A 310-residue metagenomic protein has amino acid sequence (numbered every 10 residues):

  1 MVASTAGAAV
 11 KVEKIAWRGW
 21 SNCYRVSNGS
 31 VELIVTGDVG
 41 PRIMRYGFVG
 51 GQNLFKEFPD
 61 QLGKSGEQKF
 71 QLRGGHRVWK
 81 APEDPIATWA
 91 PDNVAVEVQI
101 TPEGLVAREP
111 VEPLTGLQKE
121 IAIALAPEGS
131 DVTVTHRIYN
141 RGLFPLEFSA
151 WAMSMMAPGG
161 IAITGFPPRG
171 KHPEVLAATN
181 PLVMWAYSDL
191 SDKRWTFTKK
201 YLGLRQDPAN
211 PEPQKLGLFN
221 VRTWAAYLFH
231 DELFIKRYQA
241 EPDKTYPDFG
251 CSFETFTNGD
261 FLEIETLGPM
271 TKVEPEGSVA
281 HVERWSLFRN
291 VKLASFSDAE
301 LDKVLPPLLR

Functional and structural regions predicted by a protein language model:
M1-G7: Hydrophobic h-region of N-terminal signal peptides that target proteins for export in Gram-negative bacteria
G7-C23: Short, Gly/Pro- and small/polar-rich lid/capping loops
A9-K14, K80-D131, E147-F148, A157-I161 (+1 more regions): Extended, loop-rich substrate-binding clefts of extracytoplasmic carbohydrate-active enzymes
C23-P91, K244, V304: Acidic-aromatic substrate-binding/catalytic surfaces of carbohydrate-active enzymes
R25, V31-L33, V39-R45, N53 (+4 more regions): A contiguous, surface-exposed recognition patch within enzymatic or periplasmic domains that forms
G29, V98, K272-R289: Short Pro-Gly-centered flexible turn/kink motifs
V132-V134, V279: Hydrophobic core residues within well-ordered beta-strands of beta-rich domains
L287-R310: Terminal connector regions
